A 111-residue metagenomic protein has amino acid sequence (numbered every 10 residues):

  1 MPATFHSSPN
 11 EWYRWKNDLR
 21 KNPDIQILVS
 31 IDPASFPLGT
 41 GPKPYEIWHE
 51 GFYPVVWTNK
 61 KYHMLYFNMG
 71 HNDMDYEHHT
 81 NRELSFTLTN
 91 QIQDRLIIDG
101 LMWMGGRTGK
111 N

Functional and structural regions predicted by a protein language model:
M1-N68: Catalytic beta-strand/loop cores that center a nucleophilic Ser/Cys/Thr and support acyl-enzyme chemistry
Y45-H49, L88-I97: Soluble or luminal CAZymes and related metallo-dependent hydrolases
G70-D73: Glycine-rich phosphate/pyrophosphate-binding beta-alpha loops
D75-I92: A short acidic/glycine-rich loop-to-helix N-cap element
R95-R107: C-terminal alpha-helix
K110-N111: Long, internal low-complexity/basic segments
